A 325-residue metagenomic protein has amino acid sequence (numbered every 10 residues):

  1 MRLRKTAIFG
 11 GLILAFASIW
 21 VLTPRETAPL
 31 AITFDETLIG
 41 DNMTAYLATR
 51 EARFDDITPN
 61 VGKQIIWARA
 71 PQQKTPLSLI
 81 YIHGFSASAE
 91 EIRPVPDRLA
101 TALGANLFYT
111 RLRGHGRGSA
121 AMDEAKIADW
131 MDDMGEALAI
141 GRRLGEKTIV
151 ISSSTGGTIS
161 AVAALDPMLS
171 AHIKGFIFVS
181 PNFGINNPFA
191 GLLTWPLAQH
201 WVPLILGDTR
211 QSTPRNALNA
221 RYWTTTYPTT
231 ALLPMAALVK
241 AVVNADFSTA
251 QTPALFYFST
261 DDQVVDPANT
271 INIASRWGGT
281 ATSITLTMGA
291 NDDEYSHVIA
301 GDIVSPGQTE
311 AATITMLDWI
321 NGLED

Functional and structural regions predicted by a protein language model:
T58-L112: Short, surface-exposed "cap/lid" segments of acyl-processing enzymes
P94-V95, T252, V265-R276: Short alpha-helix in the alpha/beta-hydrolase fold that links the catalytic acid
R117-L144: Catalytic nucleophile-loop/oxyanion-hole region of alpha/beta-hydrolase and closely related hydrolase-like folds
I151-S160: Gly/Ala-rich beta-loop-alpha elbow adjacent to hydrolase catalytic centers
I177-P188: Active-site nucleophile loop of the alpha/beta-hydrolase fold
A250, F256-F258, D262: Short beta-strand/loop motif that positions the catalytic acidic residue of the alpha/beta-hydrolase fold
W277-G301: Catalytic histidine neighborhood in serine/cysteine hydrolases with alpha/beta-hydrolase-type architecture
D292-D325: Catalytic active-site module of serine/aspartate enzymes centered on a nucleophile-bearing elbow/loop
